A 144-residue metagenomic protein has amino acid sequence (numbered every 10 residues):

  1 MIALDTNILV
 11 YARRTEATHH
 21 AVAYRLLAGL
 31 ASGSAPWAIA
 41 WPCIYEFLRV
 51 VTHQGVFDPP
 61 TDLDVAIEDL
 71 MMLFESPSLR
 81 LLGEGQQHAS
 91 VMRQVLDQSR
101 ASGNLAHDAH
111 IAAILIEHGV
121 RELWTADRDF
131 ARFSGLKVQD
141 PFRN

Functional and structural regions predicted by a protein language model:
M1, A112-N144: Acidic, PIN/NYN-like endoribonuclease modules and their adjacent C-terminal/linker elements
M1-I39, Q54-E68: Short, well-structured N-terminal submotif of metal-dependent ribonuclease cores
I8, C43, Q87-H88, H110-I111 (+1 more regions): Alpha-helix capping/helix-boundary segments
G33-S34, S76-P77, F133: Structured helix-beta-strand junction loops
P36, S78-R80, K137: Conserved beta-strand segments of alpha/beta enzyme cores
A38-P42, T125: Short beta-strand segments at enzyme active-site cores
P60, S78-E122: Active-site neighborhoods of divalent-metal-dependent phosphate/nucleic-acid chemistry enzymes
